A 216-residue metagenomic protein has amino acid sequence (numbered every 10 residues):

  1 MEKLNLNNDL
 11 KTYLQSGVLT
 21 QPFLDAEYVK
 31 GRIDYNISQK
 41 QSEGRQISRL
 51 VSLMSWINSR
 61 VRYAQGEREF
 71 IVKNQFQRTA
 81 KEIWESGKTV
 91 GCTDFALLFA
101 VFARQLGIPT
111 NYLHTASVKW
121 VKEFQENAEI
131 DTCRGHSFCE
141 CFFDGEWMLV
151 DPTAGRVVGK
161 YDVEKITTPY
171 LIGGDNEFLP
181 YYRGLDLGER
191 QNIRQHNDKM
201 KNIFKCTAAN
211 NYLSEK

Functional and structural regions predicted by a protein language model:
E2-V90: Secondary-structure boundary elements
N5-N8, N36, N58, N74 (+7 more regions): Detector for Asparagine
Y13, Y28, Y35, Y63 (+6 more regions): Sequence-level detector for tyrosine residue identity
L19, I33, Q46, R68 (+5 more regions): Compositionally biased, intrinsically disordered low-complexity regions
S55, L97-Y182: Hydrophobic/aromatic-rich core segments of domains that either
T93-D94: Residue-level recognition of alpha-helix initiation/capping sites
K122, K160, I166-K216: Alpha-helical and coiled-coil interaction segments, frequently adjacent to or embedded within charge-biased
